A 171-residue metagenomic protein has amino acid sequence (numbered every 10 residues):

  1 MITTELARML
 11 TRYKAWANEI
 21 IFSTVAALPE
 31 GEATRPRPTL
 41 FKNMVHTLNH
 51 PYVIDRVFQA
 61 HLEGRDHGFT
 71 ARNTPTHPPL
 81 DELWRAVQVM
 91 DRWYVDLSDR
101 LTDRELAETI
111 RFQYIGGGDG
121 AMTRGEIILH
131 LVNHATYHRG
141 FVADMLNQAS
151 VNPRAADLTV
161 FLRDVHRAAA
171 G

Functional and structural regions predicted by a protein language model:
T3: N-terminal beta-strand motif that seeds the catalytic metal site of vicinal oxygen chelate
A7, N18, L80, V87-D91 (+1 more regions): A structural signal for well-ordered alpha-helical scaffolds and beta->alpha junctions
R8-N73, Y114-G171: Short, contiguous alpha-helical
R65-L106: Helix-adjacent hinge/juxtasegments
D103-I115: Carboxylate-rich helix-loop segments that flank metal/cofactor sites and access channels in metalloenzymes
